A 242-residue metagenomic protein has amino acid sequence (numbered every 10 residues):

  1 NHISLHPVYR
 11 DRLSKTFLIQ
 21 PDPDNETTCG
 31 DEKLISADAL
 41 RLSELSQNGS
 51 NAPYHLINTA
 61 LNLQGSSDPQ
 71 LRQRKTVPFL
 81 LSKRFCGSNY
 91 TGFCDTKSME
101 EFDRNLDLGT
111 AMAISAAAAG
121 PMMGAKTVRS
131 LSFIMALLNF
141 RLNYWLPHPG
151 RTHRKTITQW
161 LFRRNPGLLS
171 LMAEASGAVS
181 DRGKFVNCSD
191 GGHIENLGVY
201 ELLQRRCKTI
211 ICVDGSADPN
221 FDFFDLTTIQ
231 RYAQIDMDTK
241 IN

Functional and structural regions predicted by a protein language model:
N1-N242: Patatin-like phospholipase A catalytic core
